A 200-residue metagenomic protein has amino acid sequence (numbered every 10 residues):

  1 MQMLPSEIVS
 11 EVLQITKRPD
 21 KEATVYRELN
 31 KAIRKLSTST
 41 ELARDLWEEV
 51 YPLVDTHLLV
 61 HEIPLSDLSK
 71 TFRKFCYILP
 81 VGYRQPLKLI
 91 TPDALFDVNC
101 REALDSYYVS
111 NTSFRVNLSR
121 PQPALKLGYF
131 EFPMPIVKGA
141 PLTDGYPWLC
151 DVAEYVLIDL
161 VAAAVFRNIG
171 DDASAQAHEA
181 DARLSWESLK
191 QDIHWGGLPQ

Functional and structural regions predicted by a protein language model:
M1-Q200: Glycine-enriched, solvent-exposed interface loops adjoining structured elements
